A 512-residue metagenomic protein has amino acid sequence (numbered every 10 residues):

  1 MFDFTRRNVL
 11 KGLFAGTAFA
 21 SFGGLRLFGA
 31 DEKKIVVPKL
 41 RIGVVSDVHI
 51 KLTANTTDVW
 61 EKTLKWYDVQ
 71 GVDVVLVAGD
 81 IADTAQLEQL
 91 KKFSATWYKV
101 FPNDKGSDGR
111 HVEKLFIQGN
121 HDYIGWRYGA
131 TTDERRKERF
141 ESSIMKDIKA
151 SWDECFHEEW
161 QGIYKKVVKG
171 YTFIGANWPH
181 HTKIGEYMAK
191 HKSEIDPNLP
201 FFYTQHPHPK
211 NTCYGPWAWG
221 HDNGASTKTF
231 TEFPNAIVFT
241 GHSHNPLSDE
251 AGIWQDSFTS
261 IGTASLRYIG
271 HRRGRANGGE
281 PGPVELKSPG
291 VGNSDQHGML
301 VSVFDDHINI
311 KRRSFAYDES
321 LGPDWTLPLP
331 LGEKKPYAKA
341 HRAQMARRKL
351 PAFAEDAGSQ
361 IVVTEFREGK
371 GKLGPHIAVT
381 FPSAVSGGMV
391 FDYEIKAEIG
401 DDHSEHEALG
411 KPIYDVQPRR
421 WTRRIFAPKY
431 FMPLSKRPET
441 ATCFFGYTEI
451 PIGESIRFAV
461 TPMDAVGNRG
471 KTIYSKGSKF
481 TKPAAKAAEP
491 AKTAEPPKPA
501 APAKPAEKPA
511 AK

Functional and structural regions predicted by a protein language model:
F2-D3, N8-F28: N-terminal export signals
G12, D392-P451: Recognizes extended acidic, P/S/T-rich segments that occur within or adjacent to Ig-like beta-sandwich modules
G29-K92: N-terminal active-site segment of His-dependent metallophosphoesterases
V36, S288-D415, R469-I473, S478-A485: A short C-terminal boundary segment appended to hydrolase-like catalytic domains
V45-S46, V75-D80, K114-N120, Y203-H206 (+2 more regions): Active-site neighborhood of phospho(di)ester-bond hydrolases with catalytic His/Asp-centered motifs
L87-D196, A225-N235, S248-G292, Q296-S302 (+1 more regions): Extended active-site neighborhood of metal-dependent phosphoesterases/phosphodiesterases
I195-C213: Short acidic, glycine-rich surface-loop motifs adjacent to enzyme active sites
I450-V466: Beta-strand-rich modules
